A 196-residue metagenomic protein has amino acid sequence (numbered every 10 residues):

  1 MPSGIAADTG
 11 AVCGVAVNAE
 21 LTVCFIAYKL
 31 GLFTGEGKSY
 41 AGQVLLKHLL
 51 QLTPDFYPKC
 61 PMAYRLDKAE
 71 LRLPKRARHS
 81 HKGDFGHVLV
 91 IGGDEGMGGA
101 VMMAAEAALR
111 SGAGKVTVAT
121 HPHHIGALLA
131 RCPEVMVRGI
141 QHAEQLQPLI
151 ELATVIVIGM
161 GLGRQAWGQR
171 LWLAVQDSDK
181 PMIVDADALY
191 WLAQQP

Functional and structural regions predicted by a protein language model:
M1-G31: Glycine/threonine-rich beta-strand-loop-alpha-helix active-site module that forms ligand/phosphate-binding
A19-L21, L32-P196: Small-residue (G/A/S/T)-rich helix-start motifs and N-terminal tracts that mark the onset
